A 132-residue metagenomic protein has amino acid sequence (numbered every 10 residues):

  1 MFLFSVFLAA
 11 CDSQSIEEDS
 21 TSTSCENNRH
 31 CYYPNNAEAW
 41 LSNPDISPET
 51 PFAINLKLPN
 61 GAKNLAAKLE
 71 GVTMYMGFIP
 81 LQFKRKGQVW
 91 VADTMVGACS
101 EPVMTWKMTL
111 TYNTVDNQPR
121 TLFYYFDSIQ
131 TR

Functional and structural regions predicted by a protein language model:
M1-L3: Sec-dependent signal peptide recognition, specifically the positively charged N-region followed immediately by
F7-A10: C-terminal motif of bacterial Sec signal peptides marking the signal peptidase cleavage site
D12-E101, T105, Y124-Q130: Contiguous segments within soluble domain cores/interaction surfaces
M108-F123: Short, exposed beta-strand-loop hairpins at the edges of beta-sheets in extracellular/periplasmic proteins
Y112, Q130-R132: A short, hydrophobic secondary-structure junction motif
